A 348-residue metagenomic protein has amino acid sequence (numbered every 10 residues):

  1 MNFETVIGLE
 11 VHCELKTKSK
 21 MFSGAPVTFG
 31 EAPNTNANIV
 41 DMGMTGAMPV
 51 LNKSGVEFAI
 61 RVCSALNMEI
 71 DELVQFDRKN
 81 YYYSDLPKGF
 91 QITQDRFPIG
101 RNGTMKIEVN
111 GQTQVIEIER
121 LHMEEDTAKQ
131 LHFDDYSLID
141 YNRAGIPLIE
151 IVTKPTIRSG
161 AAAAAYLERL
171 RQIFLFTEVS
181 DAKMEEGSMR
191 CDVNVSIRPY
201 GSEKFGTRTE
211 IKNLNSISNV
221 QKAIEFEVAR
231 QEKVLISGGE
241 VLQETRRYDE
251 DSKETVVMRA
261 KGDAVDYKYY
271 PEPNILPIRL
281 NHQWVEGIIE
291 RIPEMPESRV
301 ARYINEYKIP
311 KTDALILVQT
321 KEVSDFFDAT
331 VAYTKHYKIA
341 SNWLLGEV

Functional and structural regions predicted by a protein language model:
M1-E294, K311, A332-H336, G346: Basic, nucleic-acid-interacting segments
E297-I304: Extended, structured, electrostatic nucleic-acid-contact surfaces
T312-V348: Histone-fold and other basic nucleic-acid-binding segments
